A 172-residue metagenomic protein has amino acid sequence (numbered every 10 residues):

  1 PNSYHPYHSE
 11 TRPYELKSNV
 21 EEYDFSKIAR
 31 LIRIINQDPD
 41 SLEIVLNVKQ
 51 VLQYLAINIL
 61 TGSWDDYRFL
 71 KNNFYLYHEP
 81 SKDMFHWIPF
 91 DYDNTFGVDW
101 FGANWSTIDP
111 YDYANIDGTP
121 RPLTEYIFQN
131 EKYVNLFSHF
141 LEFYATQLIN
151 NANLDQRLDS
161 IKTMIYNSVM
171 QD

Functional and structural regions predicted by a protein language model:
P1-T61, D109: Internal "kinase-insert"/substrate-recognition segments embedded within catalytic cores of ATP-dependent enzymes
Y4, S41-L42, A56, D66 (+4 more regions): Homeobox/homeodomain signature
S9, I44-L46, K71, N153-R157 (+1 more regions): Short coil/turn segments at secondary-structure boundaries
R12, R30-R33, R68, R121 (+1 more regions): Arginine residue identity/basic-tract feature
E15-E22, Y77-D172: C-terminal catalytic region of ATP-dependent kinase domains
I32-P39, I59, S63-W64, L141-L148 (+2 more regions): Sec/Tat-exported extracytoplasmic proteins
I44-V98: Active-site acidic catalytic loop and adjacent metal/ATP-binding pocket of ATP-dependent phosphoryl transfer enzymes
